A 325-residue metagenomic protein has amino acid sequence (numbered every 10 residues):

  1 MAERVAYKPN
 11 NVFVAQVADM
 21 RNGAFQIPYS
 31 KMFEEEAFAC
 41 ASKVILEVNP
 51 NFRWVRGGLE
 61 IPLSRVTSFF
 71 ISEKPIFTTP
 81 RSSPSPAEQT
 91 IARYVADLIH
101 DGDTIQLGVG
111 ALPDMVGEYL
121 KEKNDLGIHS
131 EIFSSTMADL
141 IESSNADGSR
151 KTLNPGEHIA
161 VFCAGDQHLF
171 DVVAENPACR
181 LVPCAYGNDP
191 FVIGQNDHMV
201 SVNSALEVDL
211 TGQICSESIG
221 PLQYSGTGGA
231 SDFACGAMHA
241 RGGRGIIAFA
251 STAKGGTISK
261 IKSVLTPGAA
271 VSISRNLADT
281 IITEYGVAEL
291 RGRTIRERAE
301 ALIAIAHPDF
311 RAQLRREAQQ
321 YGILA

Functional and structural regions predicted by a protein language model:
M1-A325: Conserved alpha/beta enzyme-core scaffold
